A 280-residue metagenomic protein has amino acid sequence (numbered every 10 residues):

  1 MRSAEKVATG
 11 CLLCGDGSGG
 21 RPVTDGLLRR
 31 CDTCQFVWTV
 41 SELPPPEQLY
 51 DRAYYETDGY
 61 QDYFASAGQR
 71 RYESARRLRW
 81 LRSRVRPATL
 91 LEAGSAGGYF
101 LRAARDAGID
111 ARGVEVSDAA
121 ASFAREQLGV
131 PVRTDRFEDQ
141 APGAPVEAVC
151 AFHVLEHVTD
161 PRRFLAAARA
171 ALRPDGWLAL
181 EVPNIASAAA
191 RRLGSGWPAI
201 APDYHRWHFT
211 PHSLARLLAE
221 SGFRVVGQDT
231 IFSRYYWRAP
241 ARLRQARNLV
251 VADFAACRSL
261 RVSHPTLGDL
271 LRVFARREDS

Functional and structural regions predicted by a protein language model:
M1-F152, R162-L165, D229-I231, L243 (+1 more regions): Conserved N-terminal segment of class I S-adenosyl-L-methionine
D106, Q127-G129, R173, E220-F223: Short, well-ordered coil/turn elements that cap or connect secondary structure elements
H153-H157: A short His-aromatic
T159-A170, W177-E278: S-adenosyl-L-methionine-dependent methyltransferase catalytic module, highlighting the catalytic core
